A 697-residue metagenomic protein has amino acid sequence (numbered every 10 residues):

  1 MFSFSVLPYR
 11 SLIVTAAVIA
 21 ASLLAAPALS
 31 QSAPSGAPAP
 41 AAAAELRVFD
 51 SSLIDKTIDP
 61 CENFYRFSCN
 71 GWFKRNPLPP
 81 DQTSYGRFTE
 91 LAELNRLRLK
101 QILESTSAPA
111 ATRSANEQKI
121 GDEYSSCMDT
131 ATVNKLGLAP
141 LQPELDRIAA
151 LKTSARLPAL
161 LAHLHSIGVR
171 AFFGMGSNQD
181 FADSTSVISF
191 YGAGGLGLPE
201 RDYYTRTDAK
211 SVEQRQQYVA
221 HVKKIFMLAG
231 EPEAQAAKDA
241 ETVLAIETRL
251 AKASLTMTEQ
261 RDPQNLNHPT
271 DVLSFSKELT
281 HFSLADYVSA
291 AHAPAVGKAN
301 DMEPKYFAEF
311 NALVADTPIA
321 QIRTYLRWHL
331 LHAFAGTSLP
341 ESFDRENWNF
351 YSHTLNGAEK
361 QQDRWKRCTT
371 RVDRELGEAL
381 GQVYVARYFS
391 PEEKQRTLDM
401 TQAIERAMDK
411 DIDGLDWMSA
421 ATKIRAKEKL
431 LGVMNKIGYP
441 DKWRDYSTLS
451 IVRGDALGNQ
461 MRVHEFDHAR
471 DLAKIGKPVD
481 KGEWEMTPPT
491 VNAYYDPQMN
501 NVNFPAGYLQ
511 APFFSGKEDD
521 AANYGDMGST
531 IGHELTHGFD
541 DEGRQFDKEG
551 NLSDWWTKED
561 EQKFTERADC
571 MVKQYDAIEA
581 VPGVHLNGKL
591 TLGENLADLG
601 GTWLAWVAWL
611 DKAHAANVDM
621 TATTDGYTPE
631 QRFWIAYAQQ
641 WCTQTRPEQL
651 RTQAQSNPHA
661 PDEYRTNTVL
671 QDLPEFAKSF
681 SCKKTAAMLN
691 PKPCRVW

Functional and structural regions predicted by a protein language model:
F2-A16: Bacterial N-terminal signal peptides that target proteins for export
I13-A26: Bacterial N-terminal signal peptides
A25-S32, A43: Boundary at the C-terminal end of the N-terminal hydrophobic targeting segment
G36-A42, A92, V243, E278-H281 (+6 more regions): Intrinsically disordered, low-complexity linker/terminal regions across diverse proteins
P38-S52: Short, Gly/Pro- and small/polar-rich lid/capping loops
A42-A43, I58-N63, F67-T132: Active-site-surrounding "flap" and adjacent substrate/cofactor-binding loops of secreted or lumenal enzymes, prototyped
L53-K74, Y204, D208-M227, L592 (+1 more regions): Hydrophobic/aromatic-rich, well-ordered segments within soluble, folded domains that form packed cores
T106-A403: Noncatalytic, helix-rich "gating/capping" subdomain that lines the substrate-entry/channel surface of large enzyme
